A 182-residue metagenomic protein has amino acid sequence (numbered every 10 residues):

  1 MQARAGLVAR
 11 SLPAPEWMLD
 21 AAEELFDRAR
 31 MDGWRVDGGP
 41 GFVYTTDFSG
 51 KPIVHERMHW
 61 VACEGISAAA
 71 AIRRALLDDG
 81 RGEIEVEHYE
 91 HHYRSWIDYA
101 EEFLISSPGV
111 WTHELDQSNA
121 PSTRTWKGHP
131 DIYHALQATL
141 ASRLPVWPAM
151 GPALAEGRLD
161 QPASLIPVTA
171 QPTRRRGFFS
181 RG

Functional and structural regions predicted by a protein language model:
M1-G182: Glycan-recognition and catalytic cores of secretory/periplasmic carbohydrate-active enzymes
